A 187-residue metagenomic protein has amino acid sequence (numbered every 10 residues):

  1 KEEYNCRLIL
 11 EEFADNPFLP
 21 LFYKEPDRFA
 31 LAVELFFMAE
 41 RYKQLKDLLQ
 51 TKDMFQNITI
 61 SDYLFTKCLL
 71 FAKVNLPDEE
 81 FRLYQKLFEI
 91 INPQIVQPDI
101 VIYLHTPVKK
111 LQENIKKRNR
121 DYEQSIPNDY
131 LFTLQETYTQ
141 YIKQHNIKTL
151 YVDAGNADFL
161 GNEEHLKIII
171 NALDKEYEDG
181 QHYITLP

Functional and structural regions predicted by a protein language model:
E2-E40: Conserved substrate/cofactor phosphate-moiety recognition/catalytic segment in nucleotide-dependent phosphotransferases
I9, S61, I100-I102, L150-V152: Hydrophobic/aromatic beta-strand patches that form the interior of the parallel beta-sheet core in alpha/beta enzyme
F13-N16, F65-T66, T106-L111, N156-F159: Conserved nucleotide-binding/hydrolysis micro-motifs of P-loop NTPases
E25-D27, D78-E79, I168-I170: Short, hinge-like loop/turn segments at secondary-structure boundaries
F29, V33-V96: Glycine-rich phosphate-binding loop used to anchor ATP phosphates in small-molecule kinases, encompassing both
L45-K46, N92, Q112, T139-I142 (+1 more regions): Structural signal for well-ordered, non-membrane alpha-helices
C68-T137: A glycine- and Lys/Arg-enriched "phosphate-lid" helix/loop adjacent to the NTP-binding pocket of small-molecule kinases
K116-Y122, Y130-P187: NTP-dependent small-molecule kinase module
